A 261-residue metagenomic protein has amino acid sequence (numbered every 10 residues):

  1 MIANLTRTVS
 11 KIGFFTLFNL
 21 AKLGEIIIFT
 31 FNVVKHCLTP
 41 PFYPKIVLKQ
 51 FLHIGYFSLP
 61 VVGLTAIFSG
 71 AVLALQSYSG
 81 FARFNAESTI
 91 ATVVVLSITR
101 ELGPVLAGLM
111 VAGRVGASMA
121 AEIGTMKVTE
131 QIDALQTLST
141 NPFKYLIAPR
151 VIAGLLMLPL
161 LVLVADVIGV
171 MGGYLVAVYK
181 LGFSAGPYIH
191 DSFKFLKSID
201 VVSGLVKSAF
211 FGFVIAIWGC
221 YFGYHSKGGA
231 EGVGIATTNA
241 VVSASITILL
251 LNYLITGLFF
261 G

Functional and structural regions predicted by a protein language model:
M1-K45, G223, K227: Short, membrane-interfacial amphipathic segments enriched in basic
L52-L106, M110: Active-site cofactor/substrate anionic-group-binding motifs, chiefly glycine- and Lys/Arg-rich phosphate-binding loops
G55, L59, G63, L102 (+4 more regions): Selective transmembrane-helix segments that form parts of the transport pathway or gating/packing helices in multipass
T65-F68, G108, A148-A177, W218 (+2 more regions): Hydrophobic alpha-helical transmembrane segments that constitute the membrane-spanning cores of multi-pass membrane
Q76-T99, D166-A209, F213, I217-A236 (+1 more regions): Membrane-interfacial helix-loop-helix connectors in multipass membrane proteins
L109-K127: A hydrophobic alpha-helix feature that marks transmembrane segments and, especially, their cytosolic C-terminal ends
I123-A148, A230-V233: Short cytoplasmic-facing helical segments at TM-TM junctions of multi-pass membrane proteins
V233, N239-T256: Final/C-terminal transmembrane alpha-helix of multipass membrane proteins
